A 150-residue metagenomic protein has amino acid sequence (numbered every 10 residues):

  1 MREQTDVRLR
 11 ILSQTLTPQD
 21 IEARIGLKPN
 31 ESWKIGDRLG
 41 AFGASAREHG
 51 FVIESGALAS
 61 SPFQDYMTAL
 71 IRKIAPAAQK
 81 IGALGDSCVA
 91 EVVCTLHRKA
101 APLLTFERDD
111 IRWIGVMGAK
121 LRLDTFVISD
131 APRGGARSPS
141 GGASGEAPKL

Functional and structural regions predicted by a protein language model:
M1-L150: Acidic (Asp/Glu-rich) sequence patches and key acidic residues that form negatively charged surfaces used
